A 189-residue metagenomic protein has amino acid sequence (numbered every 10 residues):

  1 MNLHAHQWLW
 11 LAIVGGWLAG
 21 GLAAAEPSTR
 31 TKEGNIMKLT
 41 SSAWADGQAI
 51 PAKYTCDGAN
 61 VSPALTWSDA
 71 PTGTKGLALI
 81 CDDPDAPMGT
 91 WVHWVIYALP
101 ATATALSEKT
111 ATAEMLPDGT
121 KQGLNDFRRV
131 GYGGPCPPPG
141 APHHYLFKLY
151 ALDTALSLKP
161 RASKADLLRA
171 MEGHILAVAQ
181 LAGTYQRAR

Functional and structural regions predicted by a protein language model:
M1-L11: Bacterial N-terminal signal peptides that target proteins for export
W10-G21: Bacterial N-terminal signal peptides
L22-R189: N-terminus-centered regions that define maturation/targeting leaders and the start of the first functional domain
